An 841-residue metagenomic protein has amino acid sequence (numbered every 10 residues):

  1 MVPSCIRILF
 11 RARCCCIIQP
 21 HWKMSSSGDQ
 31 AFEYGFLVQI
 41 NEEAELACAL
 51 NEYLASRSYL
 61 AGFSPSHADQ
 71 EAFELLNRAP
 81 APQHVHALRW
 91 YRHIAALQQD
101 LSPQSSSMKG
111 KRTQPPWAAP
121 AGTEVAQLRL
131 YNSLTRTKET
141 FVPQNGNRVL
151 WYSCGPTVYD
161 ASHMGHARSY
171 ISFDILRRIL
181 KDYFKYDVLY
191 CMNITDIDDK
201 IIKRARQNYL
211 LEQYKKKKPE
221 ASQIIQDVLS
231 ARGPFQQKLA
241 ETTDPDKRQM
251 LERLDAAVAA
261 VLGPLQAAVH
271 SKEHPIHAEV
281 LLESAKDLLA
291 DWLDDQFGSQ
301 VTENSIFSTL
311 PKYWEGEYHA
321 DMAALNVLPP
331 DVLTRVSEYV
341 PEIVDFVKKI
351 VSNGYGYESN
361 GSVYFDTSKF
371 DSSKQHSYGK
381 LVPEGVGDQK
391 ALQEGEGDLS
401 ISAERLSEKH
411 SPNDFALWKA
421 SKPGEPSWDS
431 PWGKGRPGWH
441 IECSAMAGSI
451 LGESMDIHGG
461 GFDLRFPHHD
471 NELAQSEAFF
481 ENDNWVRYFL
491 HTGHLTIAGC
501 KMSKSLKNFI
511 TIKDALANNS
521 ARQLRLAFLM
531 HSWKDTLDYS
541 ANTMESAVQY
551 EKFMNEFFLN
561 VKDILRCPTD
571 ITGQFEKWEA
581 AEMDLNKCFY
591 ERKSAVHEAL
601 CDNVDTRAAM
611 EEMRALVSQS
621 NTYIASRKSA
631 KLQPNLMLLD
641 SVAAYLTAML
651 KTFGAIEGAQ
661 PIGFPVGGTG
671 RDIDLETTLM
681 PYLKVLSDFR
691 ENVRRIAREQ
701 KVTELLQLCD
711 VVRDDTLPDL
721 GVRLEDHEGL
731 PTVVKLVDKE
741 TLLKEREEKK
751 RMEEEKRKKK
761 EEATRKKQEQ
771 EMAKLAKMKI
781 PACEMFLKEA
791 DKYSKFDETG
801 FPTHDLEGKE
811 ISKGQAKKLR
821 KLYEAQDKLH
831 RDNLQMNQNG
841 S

Functional and structural regions predicted by a protein language model:
C5, C14-C16: Cysteine-centered motifs
I6-I8, P20-S105, Y645: GST-like fold's C-terminal all-alpha helical module
Q30, Q70-N77, H163, D174-R178 (+4 more regions): Short, hydrophobic/amphipathic alpha-helical patches that form generic packing surfaces within helical domains
N41, E45, A49, R89 (+6 more regions): A non-catalytic, amphipathic alpha-helix used as a structural packing/dimerization or gating element in enzyme scaffolds
Q104-A118, I510-S841: Structural preference for alpha-helix termini/caps and helix-kink/transition segments
M108-Y357, S362, L406-S407, F415 (+6 more regions): N-terminal Rossmann-like or analogous alpha/beta NTP/dinucleotide-binding catalytic cores that position adenine
Q114-Y159, F173-D174, Y313, E317-L328 (+1 more regions): Alpha-helical recognition segments enriched in aromatics with Gly/Pro capping that present substrate-recognition
K185-K200, G448-L464, L724-H727: Glycine-rich phosphate/pyrophosphate-binding loops and their adjacent beta-strand/loop elements at enzyme active sites
